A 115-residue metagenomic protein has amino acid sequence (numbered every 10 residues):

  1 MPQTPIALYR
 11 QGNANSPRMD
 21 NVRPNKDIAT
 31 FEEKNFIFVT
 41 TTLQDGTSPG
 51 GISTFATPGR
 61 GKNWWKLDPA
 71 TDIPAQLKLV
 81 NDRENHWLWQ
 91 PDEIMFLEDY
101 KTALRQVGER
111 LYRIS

Functional and structural regions predicted by a protein language model:
M1-S115: NAD-dependent ADP-ribosyltransferases
